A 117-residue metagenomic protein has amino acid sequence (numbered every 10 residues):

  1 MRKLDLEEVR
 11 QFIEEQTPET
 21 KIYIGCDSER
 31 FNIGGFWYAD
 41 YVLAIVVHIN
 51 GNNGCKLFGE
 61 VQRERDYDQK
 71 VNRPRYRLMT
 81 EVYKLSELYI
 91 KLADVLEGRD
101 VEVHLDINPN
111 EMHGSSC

Functional and structural regions predicted by a protein language model:
M1-R30, L92: Basic, amphipathic N-terminal segments that precede the first structured/catalytic domain
V9-T17, K70-R75, V103: A generic short-segment signal for beta-strand/edge and adjacent turn/coil regions
P18-I22, A39-Y41, R99-V101: Residues at beta-strand starts and edge strands
I24-G25, F31-L57: Acidic, metal-ligating active-site segments
R30-G34, K70-P74, Y89-I90: Short secondary-structure capping micro-motifs at structural edges
I49-R73: Electropositive, glycine- and tryptophan-enriched low-complexity nucleic-acid-binding patches
P74-N108: Mid-chain, well-packed structural core segment of small domains
L105-C117: Short, low-complexity, polybasic intrinsically disordered segments
